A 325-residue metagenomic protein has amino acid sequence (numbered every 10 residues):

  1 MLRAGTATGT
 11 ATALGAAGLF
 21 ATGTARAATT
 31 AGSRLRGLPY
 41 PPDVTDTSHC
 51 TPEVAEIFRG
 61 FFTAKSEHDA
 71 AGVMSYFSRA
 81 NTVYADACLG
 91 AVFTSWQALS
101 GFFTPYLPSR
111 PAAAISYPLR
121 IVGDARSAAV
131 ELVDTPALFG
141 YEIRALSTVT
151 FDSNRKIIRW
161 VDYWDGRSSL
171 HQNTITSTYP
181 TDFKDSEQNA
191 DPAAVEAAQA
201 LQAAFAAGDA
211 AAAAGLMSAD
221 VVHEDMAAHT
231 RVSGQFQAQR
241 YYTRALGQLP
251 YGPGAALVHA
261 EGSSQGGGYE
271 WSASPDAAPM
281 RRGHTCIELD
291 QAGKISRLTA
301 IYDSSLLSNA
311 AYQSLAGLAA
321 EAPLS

Functional and structural regions predicted by a protein language model:
M1-T22: N-terminal export signals
A7, C88, G166, A227 (+1 more regions): Flexible, active-site-proximal loop/turn residues at the rims of small-molecule/cofactor binding pockets and catalytic
L14, A28-S75, R167-A211, G215 (+1 more regions): Short, low-complexity N-terminal intrinsically disordered segments enriched in polar/charged residues
T24-R26: Sec/Tat signal peptide C-region and signal peptidase I cleavage site
G32-T45, S100, T104-A193, L246-G254 (+1 more regions): A beta-strand edge to alpha-helix "cap/lid" segment located at domain peripheries
V54, F58, W96-L99, E142 (+5 more regions): A structural signal for well-ordered alpha-helical scaffolds and beta->alpha junctions
T63, L89, S147, A203 (+1 more regions): Short, flexible active-site loop motifs that bind/organize anionic cofactors or intermediates
E67-R126, A210-G215, A219-Q265: A solvent-exposed, acidic/Ser-Thr-rich amphipathic alpha-helical stretch
